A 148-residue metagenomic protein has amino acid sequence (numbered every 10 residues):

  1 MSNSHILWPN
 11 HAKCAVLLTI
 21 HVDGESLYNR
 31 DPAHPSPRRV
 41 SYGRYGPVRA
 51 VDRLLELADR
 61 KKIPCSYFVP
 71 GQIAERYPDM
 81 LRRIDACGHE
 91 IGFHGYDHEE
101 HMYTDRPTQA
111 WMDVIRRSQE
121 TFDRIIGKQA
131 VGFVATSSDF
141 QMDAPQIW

Functional and structural regions predicted by a protein language model:
M1-W148: Catalytic alpha-helical scaffold of carbohydrate-active enzymes acting on polysaccharides/glycoconjugates
